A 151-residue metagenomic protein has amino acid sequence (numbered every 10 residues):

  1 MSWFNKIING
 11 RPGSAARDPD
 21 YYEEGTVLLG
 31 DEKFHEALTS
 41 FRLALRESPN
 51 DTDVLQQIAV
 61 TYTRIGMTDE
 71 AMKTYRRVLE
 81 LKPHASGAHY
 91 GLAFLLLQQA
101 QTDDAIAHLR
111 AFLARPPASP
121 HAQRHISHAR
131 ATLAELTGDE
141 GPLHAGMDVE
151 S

Functional and structural regions predicted by a protein language model:
P12, L43-R46, R76-E80, A114: Conserved structural position within tetratricopeptide repeats
S14-N50: Alpha-helical segment of the N-proximal tetratricopeptide repeat
F94-H121, S127-A134: TPR/TPR-like (Sel1-like) alpha-helical repeat modules
